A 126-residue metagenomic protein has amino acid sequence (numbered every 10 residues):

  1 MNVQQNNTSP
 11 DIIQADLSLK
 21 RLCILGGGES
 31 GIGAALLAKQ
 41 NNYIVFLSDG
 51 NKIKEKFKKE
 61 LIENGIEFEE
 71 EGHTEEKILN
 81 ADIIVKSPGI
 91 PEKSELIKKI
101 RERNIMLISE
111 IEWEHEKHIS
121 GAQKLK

Functional and structural regions predicted by a protein language model:
M1-S109, W113: N-terminal leader/targeting and accessory segments in enzymes
E112-G121: Conserved beta-loop-beta/alpha segment of the NTase-like Rossmann-fold superfamily that binds/positions NTPs
Q123-K126: ATP phosphate-binding P-loop of adenylate-forming
